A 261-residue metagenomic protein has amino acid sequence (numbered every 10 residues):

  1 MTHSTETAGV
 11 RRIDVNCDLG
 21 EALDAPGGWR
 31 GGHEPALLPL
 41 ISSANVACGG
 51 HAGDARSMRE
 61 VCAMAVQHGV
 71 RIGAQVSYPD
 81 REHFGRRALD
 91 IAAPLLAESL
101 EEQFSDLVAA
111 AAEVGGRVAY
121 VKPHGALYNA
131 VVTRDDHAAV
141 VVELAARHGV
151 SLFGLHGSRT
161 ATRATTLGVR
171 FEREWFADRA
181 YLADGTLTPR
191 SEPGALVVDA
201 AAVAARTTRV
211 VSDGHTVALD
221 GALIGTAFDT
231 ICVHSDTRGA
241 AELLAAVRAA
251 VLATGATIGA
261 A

Functional and structural regions predicted by a protein language model:
D18, Q75, V121, V233: Conserved, mostly hydrophobic/aromatic
D24-A55: A short alpha/beta connector and helix-capping loop motif
R30-G31, R134-V140: Charged helix-capping and loop-helix junction motifs
P35-P39, E60-G73, A112-G115: Acidic (Asp/Glu)-rich catalytic clusters
V46-H51, L96, A130-T133, R147-G157: Catalytic beta/alpha-barrel core
D80-Y120: Glycine/small-residue-rich loop that forms an oxyanion/phosphate-binding "nest" at active or ligand-binding sites
G157-H215: Active-site rim beta-loop-alpha module in soluble metabolic enzymes
P189-A261: C-terminal alpha-helical cap/extension of soluble enzyme domains
